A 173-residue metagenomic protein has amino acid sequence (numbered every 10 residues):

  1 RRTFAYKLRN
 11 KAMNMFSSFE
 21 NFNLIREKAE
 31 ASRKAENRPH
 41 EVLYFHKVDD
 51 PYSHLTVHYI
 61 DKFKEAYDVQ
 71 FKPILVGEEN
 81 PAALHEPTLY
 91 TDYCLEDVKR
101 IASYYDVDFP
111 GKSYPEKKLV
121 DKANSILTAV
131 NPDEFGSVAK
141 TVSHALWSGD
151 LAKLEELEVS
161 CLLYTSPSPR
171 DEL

Functional and structural regions predicted by a protein language model:
R1-K28: N-terminal leader/targeting and pre-domain segments
T3-K7, K11, D97, S137 (+1 more regions): Exposed alpha-helical structural elements
A29-K34: Glycine-/acidic-rich phosphate or pyrophosphate-binding loops and their flanking alpha/beta elements
E36-L55: Local sequence-structure signature of Cys/Sec-based thiol-disulfide redox active-site neighborhoods
V48, H54-L146: Structural alpha/beta surface segment adjacent to cysteine/selenocysteine redox centers across thiol/disulfide enzymes
W147-A152: Acyltransferase
E156-L163: An amphipathic alpha-helical core segment
Y164-L173: Single conserved hydrophobic/aromatic residue that forms the stacking wall/gate of nucleotide- or nucleobase-binding
